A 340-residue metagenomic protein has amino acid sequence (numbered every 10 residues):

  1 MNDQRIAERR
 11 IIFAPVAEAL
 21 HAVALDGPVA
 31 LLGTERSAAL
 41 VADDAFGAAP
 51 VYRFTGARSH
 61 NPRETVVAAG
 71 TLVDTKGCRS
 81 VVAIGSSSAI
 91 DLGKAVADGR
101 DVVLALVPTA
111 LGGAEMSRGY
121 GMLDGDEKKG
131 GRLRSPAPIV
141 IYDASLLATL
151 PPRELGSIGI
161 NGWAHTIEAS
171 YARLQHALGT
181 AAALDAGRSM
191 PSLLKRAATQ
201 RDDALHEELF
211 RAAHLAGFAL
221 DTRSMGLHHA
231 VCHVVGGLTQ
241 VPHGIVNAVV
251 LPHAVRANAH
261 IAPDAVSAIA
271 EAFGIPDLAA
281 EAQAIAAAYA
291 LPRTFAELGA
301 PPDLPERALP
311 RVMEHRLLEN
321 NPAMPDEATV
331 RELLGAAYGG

Functional and structural regions predicted by a protein language model:
M1-R79: ATP/NTP phosphate-donor binding region
P15, G33-E35, I84-S86, V107-A110 (+5 more regions): Fold-independent oxyanion-binding glycine-rich loops and adjacent beta-strand/coil segments at enzyme active sites
A19, S37-V41, R63, S88-A95 (+2 more regions): Short glycine/serine/threonine-rich phosphate/pyrophosphate-binding segments that cradle anionic phosphate groups
V73-V96, R100-L111, V231: A short, small-residue-rich loop immediately preceding and capping a beta-strand
D98-A181, A186, A265-A268: A glycine/threonine-rich phosphate-anchoring loop and its flanking beta-alpha core in nucleotide/phosphate-binding
A169, R173-E281: Active-site segments that bind and position negatively charged phosphate/pyrophosphate groups
F273-G340: C-terminal charged capping/lid subdomain of soluble metabolic enzymes
